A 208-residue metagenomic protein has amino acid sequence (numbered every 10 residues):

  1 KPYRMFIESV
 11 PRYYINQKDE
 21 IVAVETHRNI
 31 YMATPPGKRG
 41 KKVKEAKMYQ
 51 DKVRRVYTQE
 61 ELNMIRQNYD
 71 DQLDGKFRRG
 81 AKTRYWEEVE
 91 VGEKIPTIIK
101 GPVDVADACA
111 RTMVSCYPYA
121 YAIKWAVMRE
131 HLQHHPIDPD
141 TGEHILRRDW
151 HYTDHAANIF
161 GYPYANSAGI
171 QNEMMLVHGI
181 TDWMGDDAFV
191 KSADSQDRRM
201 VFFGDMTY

Functional and structural regions predicted by a protein language model:
K1-D19, E25-T26, G92, F189-Y208: Hydrophobic beta-sheet segments that form the core/acyl-binding groove of ACP/CoA-dependent acyl-chain-processing
T26-P35: Short, solvent-exposed aromatic-acidic interface loops
T34-V190: Hot-dog-fold acyl-thioester-processing enzymes
